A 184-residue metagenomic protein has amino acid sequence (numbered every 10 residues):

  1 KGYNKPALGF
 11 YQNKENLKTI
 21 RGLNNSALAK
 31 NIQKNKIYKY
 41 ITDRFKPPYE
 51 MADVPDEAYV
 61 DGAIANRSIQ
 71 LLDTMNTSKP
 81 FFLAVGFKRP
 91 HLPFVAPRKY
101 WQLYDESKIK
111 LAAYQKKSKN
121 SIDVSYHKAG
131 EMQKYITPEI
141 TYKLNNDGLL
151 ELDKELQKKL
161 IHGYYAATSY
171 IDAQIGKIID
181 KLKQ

Functional and structural regions predicted by a protein language model:
K1: Active-site segment of extracytoplasmic enzymes that catalyze sulfate/phosphate-ester chemistry
N4-A63, Q70-Q184: Active-site-proximal cap/lid insertion segments
